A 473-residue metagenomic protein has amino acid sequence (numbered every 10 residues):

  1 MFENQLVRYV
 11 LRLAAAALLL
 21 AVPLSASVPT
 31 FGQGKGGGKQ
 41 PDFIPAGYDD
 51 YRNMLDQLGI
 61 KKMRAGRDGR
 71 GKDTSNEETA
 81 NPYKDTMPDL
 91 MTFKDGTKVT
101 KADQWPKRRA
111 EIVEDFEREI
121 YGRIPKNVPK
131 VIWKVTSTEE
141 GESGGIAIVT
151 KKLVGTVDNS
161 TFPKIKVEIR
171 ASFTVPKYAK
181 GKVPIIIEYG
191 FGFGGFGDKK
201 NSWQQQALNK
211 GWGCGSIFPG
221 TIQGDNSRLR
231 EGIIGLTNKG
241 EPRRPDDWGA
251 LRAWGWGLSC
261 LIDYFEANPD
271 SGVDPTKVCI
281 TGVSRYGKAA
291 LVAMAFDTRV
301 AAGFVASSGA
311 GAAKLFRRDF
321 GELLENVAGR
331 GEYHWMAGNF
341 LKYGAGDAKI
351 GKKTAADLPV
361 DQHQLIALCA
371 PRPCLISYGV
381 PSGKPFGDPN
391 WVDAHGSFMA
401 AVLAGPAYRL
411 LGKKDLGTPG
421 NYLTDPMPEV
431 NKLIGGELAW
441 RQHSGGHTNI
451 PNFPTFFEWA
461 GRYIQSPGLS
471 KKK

Functional and structural regions predicted by a protein language model:
F31-I124, W459, G468-K473: N-terminal pre-domain segments of enzymes
D103, K107-A110, E117-V183: N-terminal cap/lid segment of alpha/beta-hydrolase-fold proteins
G181-P275, G309-D319: Cap/lid segment of the alpha/beta-hydrolase catalytic domain
G272-S284: Alpha/beta-hydrolase fold nucleophile elbow
G282-M294: Glycine-rich nucleophile elbow surrounding the catalytic serine of serine-hydrolase chemistry
A302-L365, D393-N421: Mobile cap/lid helix-loop segments that gate and shape the active-site cleft of serine hydrolases
W335, V402-K473: C-terminal catalytic histidine-bearing segment of alpha/beta-hydrolase fold enzymes
A370-V392, H443-G445: Conserved strand-to-loop "acid loop" that flanks and positions the catalytic carboxylate
